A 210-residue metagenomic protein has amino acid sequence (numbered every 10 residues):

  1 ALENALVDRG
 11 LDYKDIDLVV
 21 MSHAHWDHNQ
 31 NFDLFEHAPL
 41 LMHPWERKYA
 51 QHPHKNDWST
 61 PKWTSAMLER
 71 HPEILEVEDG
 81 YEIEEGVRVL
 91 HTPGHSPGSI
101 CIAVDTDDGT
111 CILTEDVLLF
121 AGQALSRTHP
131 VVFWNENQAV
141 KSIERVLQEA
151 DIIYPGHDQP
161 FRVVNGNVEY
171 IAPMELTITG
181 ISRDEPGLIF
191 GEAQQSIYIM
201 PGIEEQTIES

Functional and structural regions predicted by a protein language model:
L2-M42: Active-site metal-binding motif and surrounding structural segment of the metallo-beta-lactamase
E3-L11, D15, P44-H91, V131-D151: Metallo-beta-lactamase
H28-Q30, Y49-Q51, I100, F161-V164: Short catalytic/ligand-binding loop motif for oxyanion handling, primarily in non-cytosolic enzymes, centered on
P39-P44, I112-E115, L176: Short hydrophobic/aromatic-enriched beta-strand-loop microsegments
A50-N56, G122-Q123, G187-L188: Short, charged, surface-exposed secondary-structure boundary motifs
Y81, H91, P97-G166, Y170: Metallo-beta-lactamase
N167-Y170, L176, G180-S210: C-terminal regulatory/interaction regions
